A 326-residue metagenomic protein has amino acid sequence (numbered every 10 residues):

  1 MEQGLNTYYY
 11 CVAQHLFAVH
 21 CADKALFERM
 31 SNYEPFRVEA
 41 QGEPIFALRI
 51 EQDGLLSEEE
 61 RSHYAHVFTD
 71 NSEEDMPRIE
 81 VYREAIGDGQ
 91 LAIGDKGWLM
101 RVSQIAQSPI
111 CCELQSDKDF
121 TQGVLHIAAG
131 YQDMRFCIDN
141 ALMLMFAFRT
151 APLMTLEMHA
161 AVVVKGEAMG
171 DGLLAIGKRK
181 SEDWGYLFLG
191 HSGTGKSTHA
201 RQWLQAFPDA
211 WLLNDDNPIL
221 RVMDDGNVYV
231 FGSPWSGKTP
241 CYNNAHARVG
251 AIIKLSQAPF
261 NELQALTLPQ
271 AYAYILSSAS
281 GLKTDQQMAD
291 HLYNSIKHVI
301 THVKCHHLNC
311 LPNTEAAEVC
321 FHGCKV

Functional and structural regions predicted by a protein language model:
M1-K165, W184-L189, Q202-W211, I219-V326: A noncatalytic interaction/capping subdomain that flanks phosphate/NTP-handling catalytic cores
A106, G166-E182: Intrinsic disorder/low-complexity segments
S192: Walker A/P-loop nucleotide-binding motif
G195: Conserved glycine(s) of the Walker
H199: Hydrophobic positions on the alpha1 helix immediately C-terminal to the Walker A/P-loop
